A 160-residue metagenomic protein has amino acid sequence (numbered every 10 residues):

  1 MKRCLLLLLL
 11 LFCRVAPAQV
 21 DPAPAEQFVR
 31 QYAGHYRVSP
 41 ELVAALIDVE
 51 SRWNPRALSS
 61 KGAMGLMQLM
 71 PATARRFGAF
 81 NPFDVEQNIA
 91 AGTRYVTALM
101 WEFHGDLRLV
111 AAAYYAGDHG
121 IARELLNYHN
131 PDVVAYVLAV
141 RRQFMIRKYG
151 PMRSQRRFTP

Functional and structural regions predicted by a protein language model:
K2-L8: Sec-dependent signal peptide recognition, specifically the positively charged N-region followed immediately by
L9-L10, K148: Enrichment for repetitive, rod-forming helical segments
C13-V15: N-terminal signal peptide c-region/cleavage motif recognized by signal peptidases
Q19-P160: Catalytic glycan-binding domains that act on GlcNAc-containing polysaccharides
